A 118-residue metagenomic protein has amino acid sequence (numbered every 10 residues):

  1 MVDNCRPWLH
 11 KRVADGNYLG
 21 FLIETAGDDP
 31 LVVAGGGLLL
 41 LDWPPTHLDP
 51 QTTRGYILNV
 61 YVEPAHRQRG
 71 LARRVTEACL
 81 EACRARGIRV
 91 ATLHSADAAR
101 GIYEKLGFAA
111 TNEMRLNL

Functional and structural regions predicted by a protein language model:
M1-T25: Active-site rim helix/loop that mediates acceptor-substrate recognition in acyltransferases
L22, P30-L40, Y56, Y61: Conserved beta-strand in the GNAT
G36-T46, P50: A conserved beta-strand-loop-helix scaffold within acyl/acetyltransferase catalytic domains
L48-P64, R115-L116: Conserved acetyl-CoA binding element of GNAT-fold acetyltransferases
H66, G70-A78: Conserved acetyl-CoA pyrophosphate-binding loop and the N-cap/start of the following alpha-helix in GNAT-like
T76, C83-S95: Conserved GNAT acetyl-CoA-binding A-motif
I88, E104-M114: Conserved acetyl-CoA-binding loop of GNAT-fold acetyltransferases
A91-I102, N117-L118: Conserved beta-strand-loop-alpha-helix junction that forms the acyl-donor binding cleft
